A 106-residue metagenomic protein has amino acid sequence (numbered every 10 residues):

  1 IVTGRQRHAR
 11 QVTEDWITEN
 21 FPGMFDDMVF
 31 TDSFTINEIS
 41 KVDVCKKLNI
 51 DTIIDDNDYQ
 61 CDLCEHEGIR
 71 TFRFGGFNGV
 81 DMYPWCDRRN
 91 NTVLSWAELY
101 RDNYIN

Functional and structural regions predicted by a protein language model:
I1, L48-N49: Short, surface-exposed connector motifs at secondary-structure boundaries
I1-W16, V29-T31: Substrate-recognition element of Asp-dependent hydrolases with the DxDx(T/V) motif
G4-R5, P22-E38: A short, structured active-site edge motif that brings together acidic residues
Q11-E14, D32-L48, D58: Short loop-to-alpha-helix "cap/lid" segments that border enzyme active sites across diverse enzyme classes
V12-F21, D43-V44, C64-G68, M82-C86: Short, aromatic/basic amphipathic alpha-helical patches
V29-T31, D87-E98: Short acidic-hydrophobic, aromatic-tinged amphipathic segments that line or gate anion-handling sites
D43-K46, W96-N106: Short amphipathic alpha-helix with an adjacent loop that forms part of the alpha/beta core around
I50-N91: Acidic, Mg2+-coordinating phosphoryl-transfer loop and its flanking beta/alpha structural elements, shared across
